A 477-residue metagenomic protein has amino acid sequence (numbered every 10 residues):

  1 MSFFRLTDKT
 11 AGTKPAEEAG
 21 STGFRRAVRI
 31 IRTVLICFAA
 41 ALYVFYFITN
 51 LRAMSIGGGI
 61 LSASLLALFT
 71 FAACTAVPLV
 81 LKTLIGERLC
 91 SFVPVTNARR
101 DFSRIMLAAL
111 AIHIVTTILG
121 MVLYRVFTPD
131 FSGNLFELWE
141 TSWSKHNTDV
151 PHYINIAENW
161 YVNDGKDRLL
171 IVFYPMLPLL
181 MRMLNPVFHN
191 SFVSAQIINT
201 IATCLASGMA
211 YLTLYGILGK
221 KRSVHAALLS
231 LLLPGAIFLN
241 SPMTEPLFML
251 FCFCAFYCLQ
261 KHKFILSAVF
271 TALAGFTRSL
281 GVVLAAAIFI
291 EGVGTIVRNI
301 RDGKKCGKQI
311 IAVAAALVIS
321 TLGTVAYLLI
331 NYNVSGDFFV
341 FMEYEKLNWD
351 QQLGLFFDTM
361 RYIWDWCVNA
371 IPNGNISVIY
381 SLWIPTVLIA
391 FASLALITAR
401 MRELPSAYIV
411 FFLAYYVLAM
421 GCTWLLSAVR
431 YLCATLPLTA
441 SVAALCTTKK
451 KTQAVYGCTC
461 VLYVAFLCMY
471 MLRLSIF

Functional and structural regions predicted by a protein language model:
S2-L42, N50-N134, I311-A316: Start-transfer (signal-anchor) and selected internal transmembrane alpha helices of multi-pass inner/ER membrane
A39-Y43, A399-G421, Y431: Transmembrane alpha-helix segments characteristic of polytopic inner-membrane glycan-assembly/cell-envelope
V115-P129, K145, A285-R301, K305-L396 (+1 more regions): Membrane-lumen/periplasm interface segments of specific transmembrane helices in polyprenyl phosphate-linked
S144-V162, K166-H189, D358-C367, A419: Short hydrophobic/aromatic helix or loop-helix immediately within or flanking a transmembrane segment in polytopic
R168-P175, L179, V187-G208, I376-V387: Loop-to-helix entry region of an early transmembrane alpha helix in multi-pass inner-membrane enzymes
R182-M183, I197-I217, F391-L396: Transmembrane-helix motifs of polytopic, lipid-linked glycan transferases
N190-S194, A210-L232, L266, E403-V410: Transmembrane-helix signature of polytopic, membrane-embedded enzymes that assemble or transfer cell-envelope glycans
I198-A202, G216-L259, A274-L284, A428-A434: Multi-pass, polyprenyl lipid-linked donor-dependent membrane glycosyltransferases
